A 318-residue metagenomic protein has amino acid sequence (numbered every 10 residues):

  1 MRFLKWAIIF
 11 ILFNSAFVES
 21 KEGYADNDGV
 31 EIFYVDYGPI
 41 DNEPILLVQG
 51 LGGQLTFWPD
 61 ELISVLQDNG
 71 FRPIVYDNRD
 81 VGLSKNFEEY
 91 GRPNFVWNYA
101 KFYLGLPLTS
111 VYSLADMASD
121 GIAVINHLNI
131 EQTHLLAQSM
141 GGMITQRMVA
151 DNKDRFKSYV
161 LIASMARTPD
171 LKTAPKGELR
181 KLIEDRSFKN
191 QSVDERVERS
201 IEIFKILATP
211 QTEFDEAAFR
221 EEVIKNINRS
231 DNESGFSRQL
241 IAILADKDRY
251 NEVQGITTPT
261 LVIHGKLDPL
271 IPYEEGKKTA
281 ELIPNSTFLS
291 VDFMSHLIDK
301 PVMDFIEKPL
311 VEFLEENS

Functional and structural regions predicted by a protein language model:
E19-E31: N-terminal cap/lid segment of alpha/beta-hydrolase-fold proteins
V30-A100: Conserved HGGG/HGGXW glycine-rich cap/lid loop of the alpha/beta-hydrolase fold
Y103, P107-V111, A115-T133: Conserved acidic catalytic loop of the alpha/beta-hydrolase fold
E131-L171: Conserved hydrolase catalytic core segment
A174-N251, K278: Alpha/beta-hydrolase
I256, V262-H264, D268: Short beta-strand/loop motif that positions the catalytic acidic residue of the alpha/beta-hydrolase fold
P269-E275: Conserved alpha/beta-hydrolase "acid-adjacent" motif
S286-S318: Catalytic active-site module of serine/aspartate enzymes centered on a nucleophile-bearing elbow/loop
